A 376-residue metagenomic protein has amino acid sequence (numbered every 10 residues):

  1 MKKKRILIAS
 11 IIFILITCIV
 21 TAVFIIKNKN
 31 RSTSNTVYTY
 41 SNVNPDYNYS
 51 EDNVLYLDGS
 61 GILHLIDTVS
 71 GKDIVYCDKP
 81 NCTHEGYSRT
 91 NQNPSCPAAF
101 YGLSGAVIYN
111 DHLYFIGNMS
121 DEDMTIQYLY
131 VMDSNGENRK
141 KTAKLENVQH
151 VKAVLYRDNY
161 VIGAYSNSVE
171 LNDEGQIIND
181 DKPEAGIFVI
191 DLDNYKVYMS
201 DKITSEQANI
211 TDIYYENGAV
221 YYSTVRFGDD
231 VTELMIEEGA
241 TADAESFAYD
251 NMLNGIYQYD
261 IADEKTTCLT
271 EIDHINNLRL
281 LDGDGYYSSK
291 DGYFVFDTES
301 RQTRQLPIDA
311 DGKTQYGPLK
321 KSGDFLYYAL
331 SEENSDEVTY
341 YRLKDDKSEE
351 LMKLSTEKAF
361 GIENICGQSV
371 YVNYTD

Functional and structural regions predicted by a protein language model:
M1-L15, F24: N-terminal Sec-pathway targeting helices
V20-T36: Sec-dependent signal peptide cleavage junction
T33-Y40, I74-C77, N81-P97, N138-K144 (+4 more regions): A short beta-strand motif characteristic of beta-propeller blades
Y38-S50, E85-V107, N147-D158, S205-N217 (+4 more regions): Repeated scaffold domains used in trafficking and secretory/extracellular systems, primarily beta-propellers
Y56-D58, Y114-G117, I162-Y165, Y221-T224 (+3 more regions): Residue position within the beta-strands of beta-propeller blades
I62-H64, Y128-Y130, G186-F188, G255-Y257 (+2 more regions): A short loop-to-beta-strand structural motif that recurs across blades of beta-propeller domains
D67-G71, D133-E137, D191-Y195, D260-E264 (+2 more regions): Short loop/turn segments that connect beta-strands within beta-propeller blades
N118-D123, Y165-K182, V225-N251: Short, conserved, GDST-rich strand-edge loop motifs in beta-rich repeat architectures
